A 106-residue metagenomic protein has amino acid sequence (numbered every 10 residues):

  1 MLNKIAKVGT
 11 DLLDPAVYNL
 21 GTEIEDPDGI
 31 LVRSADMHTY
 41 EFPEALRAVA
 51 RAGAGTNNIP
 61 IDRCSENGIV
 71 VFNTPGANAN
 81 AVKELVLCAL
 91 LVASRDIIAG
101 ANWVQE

Functional and structural regions predicted by a protein language model:
M1-F72: An N-terminal-biased, well-structured beta-alpha scaffold segment characteristic of Rossmann-like dinucleotide-binding
P75-E106: Phosphate-binding beta-alpha-beta segment of Rossmann-like dinucleotide-binding domains, i.e., the NAD(P)
